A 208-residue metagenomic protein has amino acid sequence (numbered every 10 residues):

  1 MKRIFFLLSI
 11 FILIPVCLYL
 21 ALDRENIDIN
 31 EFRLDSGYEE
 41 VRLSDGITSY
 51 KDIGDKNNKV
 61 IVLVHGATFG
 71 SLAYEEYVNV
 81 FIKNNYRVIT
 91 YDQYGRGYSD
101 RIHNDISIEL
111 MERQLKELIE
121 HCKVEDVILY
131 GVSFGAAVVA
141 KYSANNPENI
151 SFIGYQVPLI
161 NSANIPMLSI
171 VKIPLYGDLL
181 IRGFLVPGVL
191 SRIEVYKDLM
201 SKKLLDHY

Functional and structural regions predicted by a protein language model:
M1-K59, K83-Y86: Alpha/beta-hydrolase fold catalytic core
I53-Y98: Conserved HGGG/HGGXW glycine-rich cap/lid loop of the alpha/beta-hydrolase fold
Y74-E75, S99-N104, I165-P166: Conserved catalytic-core motifs of eukaryotic protein kinase domains, centered on the activation segment
E76, K141-N145: Active-site signature of alpha/beta-hydrolase-fold catalytic machinery across serine- and Asp/Cys-nucleophile hydrolases
Q93-Y130: Active-site loop/oxyanion-hole signature of alpha/beta-hydrolase fold enzymes
G131-V139: Gly/Ala-rich beta-loop-alpha elbow adjacent to hydrolase catalytic centers
A144, F152-L179: Flexible "cap/lid" loop of the alpha/beta hydrolase fold
A163-L168, I181-Y208: Conserved alpha/beta-hydrolase catalytic His-Asp/Glu region
